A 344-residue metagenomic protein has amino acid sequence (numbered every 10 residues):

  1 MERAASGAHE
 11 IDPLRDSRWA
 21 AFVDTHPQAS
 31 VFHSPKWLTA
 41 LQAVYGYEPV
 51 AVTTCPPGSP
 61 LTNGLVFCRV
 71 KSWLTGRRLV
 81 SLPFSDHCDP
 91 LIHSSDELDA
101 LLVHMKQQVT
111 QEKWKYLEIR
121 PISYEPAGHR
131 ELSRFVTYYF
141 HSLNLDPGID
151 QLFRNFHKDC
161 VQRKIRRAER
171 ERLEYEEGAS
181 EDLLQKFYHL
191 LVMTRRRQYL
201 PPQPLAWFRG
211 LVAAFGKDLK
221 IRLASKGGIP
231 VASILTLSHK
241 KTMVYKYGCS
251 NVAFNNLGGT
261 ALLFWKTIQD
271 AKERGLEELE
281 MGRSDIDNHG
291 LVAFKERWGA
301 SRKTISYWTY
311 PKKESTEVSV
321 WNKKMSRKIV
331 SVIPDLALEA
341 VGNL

Functional and structural regions predicted by a protein language model:
E2-A4, A51, R69-K71, A127-L152 (+1 more regions): Active-site/acyl-donor-binding loops of N-acyltransferases
E2-P60, L65-G76, P121-N256, W265: A conserved beta-strand-loop-helix scaffold within acyl/acetyltransferase catalytic domains
Y47-P49, Q111-W114, E273-L276: Short, high-confidence coil segments that cap the C-terminus of an alpha-helix and link into the following beta-strand
T53-S59, S85, D99-Q107, W207-W321: Aromatic (often tryptophan-rich) hydrophobic motifs at membrane interfaces
R78-D86, E169: Residues forming anionic-ligand binding surfaces in small-molecule and nucleic-acid pockets of primarily soluble enzymes
H87-H93, R197: The substrate-binding groove and active-site-proximal loops of carbohydrate-active enzymes, especially glycoside
D96-F140: Non-catalytic accessory segments adjacent to catalytic cores
E118, E176, E278-G282: Short catalytic-loop micro-motif centered on adjacent basic/acidic residues
